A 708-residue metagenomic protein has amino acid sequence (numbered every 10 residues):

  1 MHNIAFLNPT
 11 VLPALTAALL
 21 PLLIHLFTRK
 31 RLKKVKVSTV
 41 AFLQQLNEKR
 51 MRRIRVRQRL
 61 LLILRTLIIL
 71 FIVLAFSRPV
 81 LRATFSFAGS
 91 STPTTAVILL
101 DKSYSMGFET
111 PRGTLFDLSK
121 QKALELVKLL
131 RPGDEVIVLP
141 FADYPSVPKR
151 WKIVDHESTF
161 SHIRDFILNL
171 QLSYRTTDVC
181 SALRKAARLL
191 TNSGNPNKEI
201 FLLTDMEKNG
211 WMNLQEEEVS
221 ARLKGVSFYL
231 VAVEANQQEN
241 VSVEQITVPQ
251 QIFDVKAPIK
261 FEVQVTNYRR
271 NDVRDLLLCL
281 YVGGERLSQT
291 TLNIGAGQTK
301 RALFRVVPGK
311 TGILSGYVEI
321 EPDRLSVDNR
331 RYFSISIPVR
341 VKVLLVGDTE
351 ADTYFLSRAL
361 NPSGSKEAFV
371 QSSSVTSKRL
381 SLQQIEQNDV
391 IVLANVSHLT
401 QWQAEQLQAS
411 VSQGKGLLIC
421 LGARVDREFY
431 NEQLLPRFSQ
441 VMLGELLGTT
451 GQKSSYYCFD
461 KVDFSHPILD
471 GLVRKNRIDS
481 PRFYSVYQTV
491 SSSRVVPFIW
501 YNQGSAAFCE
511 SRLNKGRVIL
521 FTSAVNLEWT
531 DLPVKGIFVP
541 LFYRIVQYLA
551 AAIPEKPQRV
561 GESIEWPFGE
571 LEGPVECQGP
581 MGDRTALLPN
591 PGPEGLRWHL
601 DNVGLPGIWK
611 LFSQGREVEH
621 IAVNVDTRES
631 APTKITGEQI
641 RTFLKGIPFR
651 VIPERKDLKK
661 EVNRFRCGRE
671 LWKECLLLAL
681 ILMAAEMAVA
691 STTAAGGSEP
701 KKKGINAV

Functional and structural regions predicted by a protein language model:
H2-L74, R650-F665, A695-V708: Juxtamembrane linker/hinge segments adjacent to transmembrane helices in membrane proteins
P9, L168-Y174, K185, L189-S193 (+7 more regions): Von Willebrand factor type A / integrin I
A88-V154, F166, V179-A187, P196-T204 (+2 more regions): Von Willebrand factor
M106-E109, S146-S181, L223, V233-N236 (+2 more regions): Short, charged loop segments at secondary-structure junctions
Q121-L124, A186, G194, K208 (+10 more regions): Acidic, S/T/G-rich, low-cysteine, solvent-exposed domains in lumenal/extracellular/periplasmic regions of secretory
D254-N293, K300-R305, G312-E321, W566-N590 (+1 more regions): Beta-strand-rich binding/interaction modules
P308-V339: Terminal connector regions
V375-K378, R512-N514, T522-W529, V534-S691 (+1 more regions): Membrane-embedded catalytic interface detector for glycan/lipid assembly enzymes
